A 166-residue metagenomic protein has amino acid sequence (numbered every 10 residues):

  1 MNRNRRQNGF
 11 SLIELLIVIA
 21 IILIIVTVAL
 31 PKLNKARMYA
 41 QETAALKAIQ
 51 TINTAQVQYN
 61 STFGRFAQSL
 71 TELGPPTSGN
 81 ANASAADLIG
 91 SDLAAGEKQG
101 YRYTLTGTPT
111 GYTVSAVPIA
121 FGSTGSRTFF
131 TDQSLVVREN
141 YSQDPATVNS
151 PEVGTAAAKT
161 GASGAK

Functional and structural regions predicted by a protein language model:
M1-F10: N-terminal leader/signal peptides at the extreme start of proteins
L16-K32: Alpha-helical hydrophobic helix detector
I19, L46, N53: Conserved catalytic core of two-component sensor histidine kinases
V26, N53-T54: Alpha-helical segments that scaffold the active site and NAD(P)H-binding pocket of short-chain dehydrogenase/reductase
K32-I49: Aliphatic-rich helix starts adjacent to a transmembrane/signal segment
T54-R127, T131-V137, Y141, E152-K166: Extracellular/periplasmic head regions of type IV pilus-like filament subunits
Q143-T147: A short acidic/small-residue loop/turn micro-motif
